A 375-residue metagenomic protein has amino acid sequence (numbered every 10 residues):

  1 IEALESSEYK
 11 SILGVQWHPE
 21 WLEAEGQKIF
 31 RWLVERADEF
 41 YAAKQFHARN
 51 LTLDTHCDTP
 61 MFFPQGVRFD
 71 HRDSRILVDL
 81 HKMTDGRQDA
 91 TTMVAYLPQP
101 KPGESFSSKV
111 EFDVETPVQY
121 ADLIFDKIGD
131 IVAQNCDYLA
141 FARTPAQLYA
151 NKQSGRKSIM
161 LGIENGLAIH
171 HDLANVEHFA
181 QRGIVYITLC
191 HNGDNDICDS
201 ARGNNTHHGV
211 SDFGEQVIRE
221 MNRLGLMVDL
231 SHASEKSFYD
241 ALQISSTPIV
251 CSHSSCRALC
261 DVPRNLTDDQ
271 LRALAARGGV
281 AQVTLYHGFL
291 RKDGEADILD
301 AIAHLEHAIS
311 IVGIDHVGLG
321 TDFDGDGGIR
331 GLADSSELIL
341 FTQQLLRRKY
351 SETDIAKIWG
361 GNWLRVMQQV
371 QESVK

Functional and structural regions predicted by a protein language model:
I1-A42: Amide-donor transfer/coupling interface in amidating biosynthetic enzymes
Y9, R87-Q88, I184-Y186, L224-L226 (+2 more regions): Glycine-enriched alpha-helix->loop->beta-strand junction motifs that scaffold or abut catalytic
G14-E20, T52-P60, A233, C251-S255: Histidine-centered catalytic micro-motifs
A42-T206, D261-L319, F323-K375: N-terminal hydrophobic targeting/anchoring segments and the immediately downstream early-domain regions of hydrolases
D196-V210, S234-I244: Active-site-adjacent beta->alpha loops and helix N-cap segments on the catalytic face of soluble alpha/beta enzymes
H207-L224, A241-C251, I311, F341: Alpha-helix-loop-beta-strand connector modules within alpha/beta enzyme cores
Q216-L230, K236-A241, T267-A276: Substrate-binding cleft of carbohydrate-active enzyme catalytic domains
E235, Q243-P248, H253-A275: Acidic, glycine-rich loop-and-beta core segments that form the ion-binding/anion-interacting portion of active sites
